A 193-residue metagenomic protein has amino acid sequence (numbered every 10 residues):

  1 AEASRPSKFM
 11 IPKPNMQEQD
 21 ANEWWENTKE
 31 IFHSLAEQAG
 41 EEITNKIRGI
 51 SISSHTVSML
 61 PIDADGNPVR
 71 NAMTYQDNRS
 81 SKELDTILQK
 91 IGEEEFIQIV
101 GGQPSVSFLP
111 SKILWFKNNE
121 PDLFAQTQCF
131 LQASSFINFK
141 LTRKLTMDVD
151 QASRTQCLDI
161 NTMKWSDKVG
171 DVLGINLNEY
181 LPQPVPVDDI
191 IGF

Functional and structural regions predicted by a protein language model:
A1-P6, K82, V187-F193: Acidic-glycine-rich active-site phosphate/pyrophosphate-binding loop
A1-R70, Q98, Q126, D171: N-terminal glycine/serine-rich phosphate-binding loop of ATP-dependent small-molecule kinases, especially carbohydrate
S4-R5, T74, Q151: Residue-level structural signal for beta-strand termini and adjacent loop
I11-N15, K82-T86, C157-D159: Short, charged, surface-exposed secondary-structure boundary motifs
N22-W24, Q89-P104: A polyampholytic, Gly/Pro-enriched intrinsically disordered region
I62, F96-F193: Gly/Ser/Thr-rich active-site cleft segment
A64-P68, T86, K90-I91, E95: Hydrophobic or amphipathic alpha-helical targeting/insertion segments
D77: Carbohydrate-associated surface elements
